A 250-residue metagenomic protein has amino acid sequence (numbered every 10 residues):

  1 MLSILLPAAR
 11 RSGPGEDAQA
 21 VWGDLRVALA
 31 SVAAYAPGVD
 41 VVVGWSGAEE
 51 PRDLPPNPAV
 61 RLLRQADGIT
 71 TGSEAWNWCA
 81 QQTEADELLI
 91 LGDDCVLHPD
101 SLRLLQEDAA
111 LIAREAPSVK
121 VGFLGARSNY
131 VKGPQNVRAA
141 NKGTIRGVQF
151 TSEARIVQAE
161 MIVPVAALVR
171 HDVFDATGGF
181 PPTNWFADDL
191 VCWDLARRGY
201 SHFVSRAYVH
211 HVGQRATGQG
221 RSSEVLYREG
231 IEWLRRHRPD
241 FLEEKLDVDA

Functional and structural regions predicted by a protein language model:
W22-V39: Short, acidic, metal-binding catalytic loop of nucleotide-sugar glycosyltransferases
A66-T83: Glycine-rich, basic loop-to-helix element that forms the pyrophosphate-binding segment of sugar-nucleotide handling
L88: Short aromatic/hydrophobic "clamp" motif used to bind/position activated sugar donors
C95-D108: Acidic donor-binding/catalytic loop of UDP-sugar-dependent glycosyltransferases, especially processive GT2
G122-R138: Short beta-strand-to-loop element that shapes/binds the nucleotide-sugar donor at the catalytic cleft/hinge
V148-V169: A recurrent flexible, glycine/aromatic-enriched loop bordering the glycosyltransferase active site that acts as
W185-V191: Acidic donor-binding loop at a coil-to-helix junction in glycosyltransferase catalytic cores that engages
F203-S223: Active-site donor/metal-binding and catalytic loop motifs of nucleotide-sugar-dependent glycosylation enzymes
